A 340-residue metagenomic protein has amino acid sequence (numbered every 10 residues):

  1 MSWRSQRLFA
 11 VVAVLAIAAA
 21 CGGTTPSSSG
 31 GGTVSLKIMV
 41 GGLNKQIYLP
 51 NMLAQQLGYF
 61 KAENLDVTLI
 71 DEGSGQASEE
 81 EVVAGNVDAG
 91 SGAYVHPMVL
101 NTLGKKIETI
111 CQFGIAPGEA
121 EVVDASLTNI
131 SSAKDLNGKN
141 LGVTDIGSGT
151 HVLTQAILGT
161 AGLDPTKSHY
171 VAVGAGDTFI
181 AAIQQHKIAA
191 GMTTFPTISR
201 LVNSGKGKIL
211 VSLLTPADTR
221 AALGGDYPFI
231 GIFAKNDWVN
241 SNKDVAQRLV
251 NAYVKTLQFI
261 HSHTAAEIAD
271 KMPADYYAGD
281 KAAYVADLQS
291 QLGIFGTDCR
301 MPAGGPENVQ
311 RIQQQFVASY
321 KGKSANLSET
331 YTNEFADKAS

Functional and structural regions predicted by a protein language model:
M1-S35, K338-S340: Short, low-complexity disordered leader/linker segments with a strong preference for bacterial N-terminal type II
G23-T24, T128-N129, P216-R220: A short, acidic/glycine-rich surface segment
S29-V173, Q185-F195, K206, L210-L213: Short, glycine-/small- and polar/acidic-enriched structural segments that line small-molecule recognition paths
K45, E72-Q76, S148-G149, G174-D177 (+4 more regions): Soluble non-cytosolic domains of exported or imported proteins
M52, M98, Q155, S199 (+3 more regions): Predominant activation on well-ordered alpha-helical scaffold segments within soluble catalytic domains
V95, T178, Q185-P273: Pocket-lining segment of extracytoplasmic ligand-binding domains
V239-S319: Secondary-structure end/capping motifs
E307-S340: Conserved C-terminal helix/tail region of periplasmic/extracytoplasmic solute-binding proteins
